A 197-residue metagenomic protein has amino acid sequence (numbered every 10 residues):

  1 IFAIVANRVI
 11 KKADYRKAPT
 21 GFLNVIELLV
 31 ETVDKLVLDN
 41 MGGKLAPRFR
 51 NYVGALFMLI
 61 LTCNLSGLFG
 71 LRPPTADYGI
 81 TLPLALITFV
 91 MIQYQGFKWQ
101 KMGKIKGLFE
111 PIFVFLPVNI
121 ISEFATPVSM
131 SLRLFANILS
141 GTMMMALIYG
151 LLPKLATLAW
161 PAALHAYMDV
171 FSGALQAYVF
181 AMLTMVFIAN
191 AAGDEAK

Functional and structural regions predicted by a protein language model:
I1-K197: Selective transmembrane helix interface/packing segments
